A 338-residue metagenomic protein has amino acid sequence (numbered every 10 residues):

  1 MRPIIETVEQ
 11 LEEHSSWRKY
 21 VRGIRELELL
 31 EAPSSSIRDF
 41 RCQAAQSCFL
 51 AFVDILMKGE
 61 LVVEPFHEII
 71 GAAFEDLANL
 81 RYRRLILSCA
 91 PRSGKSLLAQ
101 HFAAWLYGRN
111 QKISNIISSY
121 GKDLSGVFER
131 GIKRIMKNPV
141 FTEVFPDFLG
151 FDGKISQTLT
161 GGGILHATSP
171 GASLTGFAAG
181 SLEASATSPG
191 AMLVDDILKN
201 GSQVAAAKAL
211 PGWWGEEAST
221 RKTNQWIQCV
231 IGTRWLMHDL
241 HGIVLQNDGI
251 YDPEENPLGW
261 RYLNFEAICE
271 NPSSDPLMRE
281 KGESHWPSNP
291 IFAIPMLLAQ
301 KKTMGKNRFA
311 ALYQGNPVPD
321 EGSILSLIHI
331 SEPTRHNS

Functional and structural regions predicted by a protein language model:
M1-R83: N-terminal accessory segments
L87: Hydrophobic anchor at the beta1->P-loop junction of P-loop NTPases
S96-A104: Motif I (Walker A/P-loop) of helicase-class P-loop NTPases
S118-G171: Conserved nucleotide-state-sensing and coupling region of NTP-binding domains
T158-W214: Conserved RecA-like ASCE ATPase "motif II neighborhood" in helicase/translocase motors
P211-W226: Substrate-engagement module of ASCE P-loop NTPases
L240-E321: Conserved P-loop NTPase catalytic core
I328-S338: Single conserved hydrophobic/aromatic residue that forms the stacking wall/gate of nucleotide- or nucleobase-binding
